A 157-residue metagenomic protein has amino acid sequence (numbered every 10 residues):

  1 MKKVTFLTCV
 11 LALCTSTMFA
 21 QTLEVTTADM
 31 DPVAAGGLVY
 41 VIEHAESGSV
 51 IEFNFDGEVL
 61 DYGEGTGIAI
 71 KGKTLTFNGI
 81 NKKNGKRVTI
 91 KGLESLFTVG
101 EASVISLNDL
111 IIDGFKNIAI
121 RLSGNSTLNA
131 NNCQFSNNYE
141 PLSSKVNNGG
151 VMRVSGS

Functional and structural regions predicted by a protein language model:
V4-A20: Sec-dependent N-terminal signal peptides
M18-L38, G57: Right-handed parallel beta-helix/beta-solenoid
L23, I68, L75, V88 (+8 more regions): Solenoid scaffold repeats with emphasis on beta-solenoid/beta-helix
D29-P32, S47-S49, F55-V59, I80-G85: Acidic glycine-/aspartate-rich tracts in secreted/extracellular proteins
G37, L93, N148: Beta-rich catalytic cores
I42-I51, I70-K73, K82, S103: Beta-strand repeat architectures
E58-E64, K73-K116, I120, Y139: Right-handed parallel beta-helix/beta-spiral solenoid domain characteristic of secreted/periplasmic
